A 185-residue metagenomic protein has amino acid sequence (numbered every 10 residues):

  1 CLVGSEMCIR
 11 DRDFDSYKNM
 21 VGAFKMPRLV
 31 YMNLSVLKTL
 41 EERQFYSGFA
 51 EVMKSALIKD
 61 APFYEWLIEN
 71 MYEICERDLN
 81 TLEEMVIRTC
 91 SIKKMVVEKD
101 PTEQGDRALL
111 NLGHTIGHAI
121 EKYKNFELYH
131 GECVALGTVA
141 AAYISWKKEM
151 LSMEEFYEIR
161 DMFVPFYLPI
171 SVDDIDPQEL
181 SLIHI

Functional and structural regions predicted by a protein language model:
C1-I9, I183-H184: Single conserved hydrophobic/aromatic residue that forms the stacking wall/gate of nucleotide- or nucleobase-binding
S5-E6, R10-Y72: A glycine/threonine-rich phosphate-anchoring loop and its flanking beta-alpha core in nucleotide/phosphate-binding
E65, N70-Q178: Active-site segments that bind and position negatively charged phosphate/pyrophosphate groups
